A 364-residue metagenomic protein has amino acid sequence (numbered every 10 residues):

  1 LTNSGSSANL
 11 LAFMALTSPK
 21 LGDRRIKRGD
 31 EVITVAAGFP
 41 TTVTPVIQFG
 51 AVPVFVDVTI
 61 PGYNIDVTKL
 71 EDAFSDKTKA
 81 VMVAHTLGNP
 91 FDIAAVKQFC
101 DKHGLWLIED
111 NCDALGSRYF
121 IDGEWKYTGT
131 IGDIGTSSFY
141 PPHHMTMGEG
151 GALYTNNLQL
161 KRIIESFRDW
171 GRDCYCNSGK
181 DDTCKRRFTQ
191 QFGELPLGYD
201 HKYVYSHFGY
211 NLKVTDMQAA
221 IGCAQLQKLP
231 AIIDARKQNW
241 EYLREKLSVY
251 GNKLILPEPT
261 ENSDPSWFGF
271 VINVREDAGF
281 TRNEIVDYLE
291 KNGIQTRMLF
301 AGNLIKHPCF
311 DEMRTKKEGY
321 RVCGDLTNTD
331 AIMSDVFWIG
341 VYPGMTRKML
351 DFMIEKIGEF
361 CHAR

Functional and structural regions predicted by a protein language model:
L1-E31, T44-F49, F55-V56: Phosphate-binding glycine-rich loop
G5-S6, T68, A80-A84, I93-A95 (+2 more regions): PLP-dependent aminotransferase class I/II
T34, F55, L107-E109, S137 (+1 more regions): Hydrophobic residues in well-ordered beta-strands that form the structural core
G38-V43: Conserved coil-to-alpha-helix start sites within the AMP-binding
P45-V46, F99, Y127, M217: Hydrophobic/aromatic ligand-binding patch that stacks against planar heteroaromatic rings of cofactors or nucleotides
F49, K102-H103, N292: Helix C-cap/helix->beta junction micro-motif
V52-G62, R297: Short beta-strand->loop structural element characteristic of the AMP-binding/adenylate-forming
P61-R162, W338: Active-site phosphate-binding strand-loop segment of PLP-dependent enzymes
